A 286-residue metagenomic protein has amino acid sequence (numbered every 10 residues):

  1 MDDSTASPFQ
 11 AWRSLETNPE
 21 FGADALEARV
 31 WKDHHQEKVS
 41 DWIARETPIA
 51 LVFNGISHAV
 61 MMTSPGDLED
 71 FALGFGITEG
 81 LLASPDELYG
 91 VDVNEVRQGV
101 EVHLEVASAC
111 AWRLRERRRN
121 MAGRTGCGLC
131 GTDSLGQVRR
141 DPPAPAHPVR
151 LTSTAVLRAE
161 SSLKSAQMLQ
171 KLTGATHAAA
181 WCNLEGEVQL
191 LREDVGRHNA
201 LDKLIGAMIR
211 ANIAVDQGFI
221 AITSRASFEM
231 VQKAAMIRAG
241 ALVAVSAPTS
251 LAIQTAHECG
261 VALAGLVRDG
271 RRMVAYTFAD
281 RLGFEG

Functional and structural regions predicted by a protein language model:
M1, M61-M62, M121, M168 (+4 more regions): Detector for methionine-enriched segments
D2-A179, N183-L190: Intrinsically disordered, low-complexity regions enriched in acidic/Ser/Thr/Pro/Gln residues
E105-C110, V195, F278-A279: Secondary-structure transition/turn motif
R117-R118, R192, R225, K233: Basic side chains
E160-T223, M230: A mid-sequence, solvent-exposed acidic-amphipathic segment
R197-G286: Feature captures the catalytic cores and cofactor-binding loops of soluble hydro-lyases/lyases that act on carboxylate
